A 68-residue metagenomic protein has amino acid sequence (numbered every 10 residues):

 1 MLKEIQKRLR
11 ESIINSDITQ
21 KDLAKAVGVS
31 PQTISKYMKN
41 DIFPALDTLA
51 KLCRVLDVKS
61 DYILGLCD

Functional and structural regions predicted by a protein language model:
M1-I18: A short, Lys/Arg-rich alpha-helix, primarily the initiator
T19, T33, T48: Ser/Thr-centric signal marking residues that sit in or immediately flank functional binding/regulatory motifs
L23-A24: Short alpha-helical "recognition helix" segments of helix-turn-helix
G28-F43: Recognition helix of helix-turn-helix/homeodomain-like DNA-binding domains that insert into the DNA major groove
M38, L64-C67: DNA major-groove recognition helix of helix-turn-helix
D47-Y62: DNA major-groove recognition helix of helix-turn-helix/homeodomain DNA-binding modules
